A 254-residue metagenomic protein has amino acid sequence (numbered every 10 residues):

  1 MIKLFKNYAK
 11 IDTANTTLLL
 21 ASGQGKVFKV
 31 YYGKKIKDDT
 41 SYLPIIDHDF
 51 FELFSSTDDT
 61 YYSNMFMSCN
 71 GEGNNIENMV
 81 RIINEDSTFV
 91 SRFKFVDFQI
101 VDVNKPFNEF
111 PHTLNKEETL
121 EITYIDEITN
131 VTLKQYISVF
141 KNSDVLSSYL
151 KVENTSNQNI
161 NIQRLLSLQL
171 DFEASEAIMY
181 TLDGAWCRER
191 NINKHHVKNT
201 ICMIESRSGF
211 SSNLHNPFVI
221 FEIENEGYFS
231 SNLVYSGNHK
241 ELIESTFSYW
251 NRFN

Functional and structural regions predicted by a protein language model:
M1-L4: Basic/polar N-terminal segments that are highly enriched at the extreme N-terminus, encompassing both cleavable
N7-K10, T16-L18, V27-F253: Polysaccharide-binding surfaces and accessory modules of carbohydrate-active proteins
L20-S22: Intrinsically disordered, low-complexity N-terminal tails
